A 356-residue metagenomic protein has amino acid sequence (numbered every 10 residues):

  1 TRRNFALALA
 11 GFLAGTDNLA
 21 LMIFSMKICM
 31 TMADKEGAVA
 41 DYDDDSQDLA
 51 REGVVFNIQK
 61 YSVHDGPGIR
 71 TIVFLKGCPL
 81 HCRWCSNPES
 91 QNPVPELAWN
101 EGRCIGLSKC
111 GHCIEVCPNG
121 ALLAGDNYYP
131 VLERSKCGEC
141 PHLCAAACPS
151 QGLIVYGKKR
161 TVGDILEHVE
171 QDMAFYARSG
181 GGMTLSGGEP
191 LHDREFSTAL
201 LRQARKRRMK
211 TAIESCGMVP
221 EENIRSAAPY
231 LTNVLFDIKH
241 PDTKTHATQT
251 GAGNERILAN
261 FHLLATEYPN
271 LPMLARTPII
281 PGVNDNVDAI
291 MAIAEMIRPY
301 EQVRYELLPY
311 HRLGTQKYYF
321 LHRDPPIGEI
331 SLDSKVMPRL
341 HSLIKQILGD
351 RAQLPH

Functional and structural regions predicted by a protein language model:
F5-A6: N-terminal export leaders
G11, L19, I23-P67, N270 (+1 more regions): Auxiliary Fe-S-binding modules of radical SAM enzymes
V55-K109, P130-E139: N-terminal pre-triad scaffold of radical SAM enzymes
R83-P93, G111-L132, P141-K158: Iron-sulfur cluster-binding cysteine motifs and their immediate structural context in ferredoxin-like electron-transfer
W99-E101, A247-G253, H322-E329: Short glycine-enriched, charge-decorated loop/helix-capping segments at active-site entrances that position
G106-G120, C144-Q151, H168-S186: Short Fe-S-cluster ligation motifs
K136, K158-D164: FAD-binding FR-type
G163-Y319: Conserved AdoMet/S-adenosylmethionine-binding subsite of the radical SAM
